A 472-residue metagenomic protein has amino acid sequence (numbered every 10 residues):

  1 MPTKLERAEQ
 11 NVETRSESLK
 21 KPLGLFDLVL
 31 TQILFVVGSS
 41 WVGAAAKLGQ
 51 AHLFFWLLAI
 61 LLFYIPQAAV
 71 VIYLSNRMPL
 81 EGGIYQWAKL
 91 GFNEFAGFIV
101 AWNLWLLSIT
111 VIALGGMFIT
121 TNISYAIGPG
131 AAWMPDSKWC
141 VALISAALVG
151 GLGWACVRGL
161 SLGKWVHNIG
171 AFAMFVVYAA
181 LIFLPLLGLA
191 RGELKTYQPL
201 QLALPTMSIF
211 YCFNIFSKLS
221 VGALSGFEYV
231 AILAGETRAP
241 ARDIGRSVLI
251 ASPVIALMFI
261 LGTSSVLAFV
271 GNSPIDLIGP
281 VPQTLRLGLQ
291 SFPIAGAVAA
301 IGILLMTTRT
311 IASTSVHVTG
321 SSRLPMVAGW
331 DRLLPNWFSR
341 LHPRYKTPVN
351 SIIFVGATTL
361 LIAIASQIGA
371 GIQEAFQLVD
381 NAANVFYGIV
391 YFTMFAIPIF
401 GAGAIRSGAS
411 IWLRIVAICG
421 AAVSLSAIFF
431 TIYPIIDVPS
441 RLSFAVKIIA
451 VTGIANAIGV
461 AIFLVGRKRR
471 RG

Functional and structural regions predicted by a protein language model:
M1-L58, Y64-A69, M78-E81, V460 (+1 more regions): Membrane-interface "cap" regions at the ends of multi-pass membrane proteins
K4, R15, Q86-K89, G116-L143 (+5 more regions): Helix-loop-helix connectors at the membrane interface of multi-pass transporters/channels
L19, L53-F54, A131-C140, N168-A300 (+1 more regions): Helix-loop-helix junctions that connect adjacent transmembrane segments in multi-pass membrane transporters
K21-Q32, N93-L106, I144-L148, T206-S220 (+4 more regions): Select transmembrane alpha-helical segments in multipass membrane proteins
A46-L48, I65-V149, W154-V157, T307-L324 (+2 more regions): Hydrophobic transmembrane alpha-helices that form the core helical bundles of multi-pass secondary transporters
W56, Q377, A382-Y387, I411-G472: A generic transmembrane alpha-helix motif of multi-pass inner-membrane proteins
Q86-A88, N93, Y125-G130, S247-S315 (+1 more regions): TM-loop-TM module centered on a large, flexible mid-protein loop between adjacent transmembrane helices in multi-pass
C140-L194, S225, V248-P253, N384-T393 (+2 more regions): Membrane-interface loop-to-helix entry segments
